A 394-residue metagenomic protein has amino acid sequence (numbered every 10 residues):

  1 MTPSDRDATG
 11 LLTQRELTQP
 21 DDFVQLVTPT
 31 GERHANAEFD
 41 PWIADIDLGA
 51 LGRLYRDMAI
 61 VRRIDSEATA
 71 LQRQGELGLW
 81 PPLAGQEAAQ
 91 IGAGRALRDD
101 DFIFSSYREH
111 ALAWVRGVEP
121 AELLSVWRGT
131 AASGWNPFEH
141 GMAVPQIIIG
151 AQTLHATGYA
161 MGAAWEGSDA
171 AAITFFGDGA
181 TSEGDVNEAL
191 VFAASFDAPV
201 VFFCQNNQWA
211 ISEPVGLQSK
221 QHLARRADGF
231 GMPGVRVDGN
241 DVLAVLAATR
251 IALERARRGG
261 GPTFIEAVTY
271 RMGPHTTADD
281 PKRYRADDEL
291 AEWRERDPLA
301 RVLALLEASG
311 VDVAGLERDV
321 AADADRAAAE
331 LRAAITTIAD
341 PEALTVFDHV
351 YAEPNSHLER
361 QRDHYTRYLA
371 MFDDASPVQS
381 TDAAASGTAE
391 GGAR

Functional and structural regions predicted by a protein language model:
M1-A88, K282, D287-R394: Conserved acidic/glycine
R15-L17, A93-A96, E254-A256: A general structural signal for short secondary-structure junctions and capping/turn motifs
D21-D22, S66, Q74-G75, E119 (+10 more regions): Residue-level signal for pocket-adjacent positions within structured domains
R33, H110, N207-A210: A short, flexible beta-alpha/helix-coil linker loop
R63-S66, A70-A198, P214-G231: Cofactor-binding active-site loop characterized by glycine-rich and histidine/acidic residues
Y107, A267-T269, V350: A general secondary-structure junction signal
G150-T337: Glycine-rich ThDP/TPP pyrophosphate-binding loop and its adjacent helix/strand module within ThDP-dependent enzymes
